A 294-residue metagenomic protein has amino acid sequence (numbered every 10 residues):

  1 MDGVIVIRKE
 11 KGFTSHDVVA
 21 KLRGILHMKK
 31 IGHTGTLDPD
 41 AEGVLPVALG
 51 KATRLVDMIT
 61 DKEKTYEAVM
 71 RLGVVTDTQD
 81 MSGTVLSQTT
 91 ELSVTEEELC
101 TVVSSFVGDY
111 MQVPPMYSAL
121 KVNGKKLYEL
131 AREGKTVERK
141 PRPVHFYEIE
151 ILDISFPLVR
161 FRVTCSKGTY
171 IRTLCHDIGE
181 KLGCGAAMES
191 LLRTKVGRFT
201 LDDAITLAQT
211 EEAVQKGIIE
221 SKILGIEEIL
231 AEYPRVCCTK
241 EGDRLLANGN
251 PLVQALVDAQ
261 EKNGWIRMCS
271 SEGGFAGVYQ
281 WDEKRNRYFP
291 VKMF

Functional and structural regions predicted by a protein language model:
M1-E10, H16-H33, L37, A41-V44 (+4 more regions): Accessory RNA 3′-end/elbow-binding domains used by RNA modification enzymes
M1-S166, T173-I205: Catalytic cores of RNA-modifying enzymes
